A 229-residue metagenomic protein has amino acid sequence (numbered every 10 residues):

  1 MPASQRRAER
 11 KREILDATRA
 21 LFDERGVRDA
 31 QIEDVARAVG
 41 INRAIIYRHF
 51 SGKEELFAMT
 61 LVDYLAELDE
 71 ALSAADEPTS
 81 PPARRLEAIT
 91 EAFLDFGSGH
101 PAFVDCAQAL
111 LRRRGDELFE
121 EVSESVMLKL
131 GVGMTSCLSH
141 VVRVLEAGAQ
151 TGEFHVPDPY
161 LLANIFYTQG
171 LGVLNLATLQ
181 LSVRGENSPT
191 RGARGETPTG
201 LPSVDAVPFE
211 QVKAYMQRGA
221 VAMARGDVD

Functional and structural regions predicted by a protein language model:
E9, E13, L21-E55, M59: Helix-turn-helix
A17-L21, A92, F96, L176: Short amphipathic alpha-helical elements of helix-turn-helix/winged-helix folds
E24-R28, T79, H100, T151: Short coil/turn segments at alpha/beta junctions that flank glycine-rich nucleotide-binding fingerprints
M59, S73-F103, A163-F166: Hydrophobic alpha-helical connector segments
V62-L68: Short, basic, alpha-helical segments at the C-terminal edge of helix-turn-helix-like DNA-binding modules
D95, T135-T151, N164, T168-D229: C-terminal peripheral helix-coil segments that are non-catalytic and often amphipathic
D95-R143, Y160-L161: Short secondary-structure transition hinges
